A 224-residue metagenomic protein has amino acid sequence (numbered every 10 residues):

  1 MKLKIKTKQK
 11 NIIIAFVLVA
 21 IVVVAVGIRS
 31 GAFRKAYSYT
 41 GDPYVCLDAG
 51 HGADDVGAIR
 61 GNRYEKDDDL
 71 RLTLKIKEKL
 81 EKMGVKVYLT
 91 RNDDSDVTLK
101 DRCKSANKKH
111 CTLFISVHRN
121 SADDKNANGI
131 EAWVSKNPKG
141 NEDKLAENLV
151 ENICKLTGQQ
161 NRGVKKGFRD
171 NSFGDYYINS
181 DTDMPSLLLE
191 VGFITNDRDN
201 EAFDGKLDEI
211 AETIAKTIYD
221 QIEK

Functional and structural regions predicted by a protein language model:
K4-F16, V23-T40, D68-K224: Active-site-proximal helix/loop segments of hydrolytic enzymes
Y37-G61, I115: Catalytic-core environment of secreted peptidases
D48, D55, E65, E190 (+1 more regions): Acidic active-site catalytic centers that drive phospho-/nucleotidyl reactions and related ester hydrolyses
G57-R71: Glycine- and acidic-residue-enriched helix-capping/strand-helix junction motifs
